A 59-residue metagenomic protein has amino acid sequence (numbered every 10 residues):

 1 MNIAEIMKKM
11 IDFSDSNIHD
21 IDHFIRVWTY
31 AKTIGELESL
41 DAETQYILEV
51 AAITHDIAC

Functional and structural regions predicted by a protein language model:
M1-C59: Metal-dependent phosphohydrolase cores
